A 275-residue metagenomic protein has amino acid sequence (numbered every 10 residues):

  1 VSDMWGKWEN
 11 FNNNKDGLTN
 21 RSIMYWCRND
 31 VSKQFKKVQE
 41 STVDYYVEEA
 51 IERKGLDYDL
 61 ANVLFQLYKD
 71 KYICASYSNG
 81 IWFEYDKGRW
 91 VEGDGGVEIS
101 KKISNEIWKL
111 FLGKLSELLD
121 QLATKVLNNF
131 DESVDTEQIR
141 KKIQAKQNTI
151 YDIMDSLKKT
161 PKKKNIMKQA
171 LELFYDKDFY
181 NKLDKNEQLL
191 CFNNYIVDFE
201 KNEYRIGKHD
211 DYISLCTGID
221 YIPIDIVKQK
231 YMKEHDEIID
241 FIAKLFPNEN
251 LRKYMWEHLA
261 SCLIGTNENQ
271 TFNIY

Functional and structural regions predicted by a protein language model:
V1-L67, K114-D152, Q229-D240, K244: Replication-associated primase and helicase/ATPase modules
M4-K7, Y25, I81, R89 (+4 more regions): Residues in intrinsically disordered, low-complexity segments of regulatory proteins
K7, Q66-D70, K109, G113 (+5 more regions): A structural signal for alpha-helix termini and helix-coil/disorder junctions
S32, K36, D70, C74 (+5 more regions): Intrinsically disordered or highly flexible coil/loop and linker segments, enriched in small and charged/polar residues
Y46-Q66, K146-I196, E200: Extended, Lys/Arg-enriched charged tracts that mediate electrostatic binding to polyanionic substrates
A50-Y58, G96-K101, N105, R140 (+5 more regions): Generic detection of long, well-ordered alpha-helical segments
R53, D57-E117, Q121: Noncatalytic partner-interaction/assembly domains of nucleic-acid and motor enzyme complexes, especially the accessory
K71-G95, T136, K182-K185, L189-L190 (+1 more regions): P-loop NTPase catalytic core of nucleic-acid-dependent motor ATPases
